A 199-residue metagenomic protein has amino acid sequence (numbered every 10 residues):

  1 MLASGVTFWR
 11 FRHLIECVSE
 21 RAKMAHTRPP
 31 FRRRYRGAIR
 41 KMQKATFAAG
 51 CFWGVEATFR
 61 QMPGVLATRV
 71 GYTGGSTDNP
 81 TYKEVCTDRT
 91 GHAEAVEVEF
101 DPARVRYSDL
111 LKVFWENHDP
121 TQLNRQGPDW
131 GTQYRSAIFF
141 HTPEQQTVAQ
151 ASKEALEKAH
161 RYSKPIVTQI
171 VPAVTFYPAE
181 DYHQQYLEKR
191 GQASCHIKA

Functional and structural regions predicted by a protein language model:
I15-V18, H26-A199: Flexible coil/turn and secondary-structure edge motifs
